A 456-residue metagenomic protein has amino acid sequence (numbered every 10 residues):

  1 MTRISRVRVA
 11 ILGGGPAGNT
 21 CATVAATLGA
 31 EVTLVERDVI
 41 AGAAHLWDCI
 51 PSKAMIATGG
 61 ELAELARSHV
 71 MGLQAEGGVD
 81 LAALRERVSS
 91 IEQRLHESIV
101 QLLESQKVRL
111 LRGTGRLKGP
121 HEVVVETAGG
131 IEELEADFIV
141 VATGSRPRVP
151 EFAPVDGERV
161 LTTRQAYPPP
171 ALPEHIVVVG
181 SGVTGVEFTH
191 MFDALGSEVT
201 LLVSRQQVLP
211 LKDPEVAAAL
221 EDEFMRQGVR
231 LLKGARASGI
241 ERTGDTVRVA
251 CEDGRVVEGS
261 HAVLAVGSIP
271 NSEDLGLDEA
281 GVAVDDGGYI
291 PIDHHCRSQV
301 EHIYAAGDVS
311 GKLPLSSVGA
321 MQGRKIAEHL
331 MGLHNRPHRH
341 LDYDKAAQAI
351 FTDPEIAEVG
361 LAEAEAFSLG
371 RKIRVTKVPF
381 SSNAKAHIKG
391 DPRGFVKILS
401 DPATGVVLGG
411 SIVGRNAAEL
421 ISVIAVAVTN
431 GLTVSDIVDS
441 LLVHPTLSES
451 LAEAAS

Functional and structural regions predicted by a protein language model:
T2-V7, P16, T23-A30, V35-L172 (+7 more regions): Glycine-rich flavin
A10-A17, C21-D38, A43, I50 (+3 more regions): Flexible, glycine-rich terminal cap/loop adjacent to redox cofactors in electron-transfer oxidoreductases
A10-L12, G115, E133-G144, V178-V179 (+2 more regions): Short hydrophobic core segments
G18, G182-G185: Catalytic nucleophile loop
A22, A26, T189, D193-A194: Gly/Ala-rich phosphate-binding loop of Rossmann-like dinucleotide-binding domains, activating on the conserved
A30, V108, S197, S204 (+4 more regions): Short phosphate-binding/catalytic loops that engage adenosine nucleotides
R116, S145-P147, G254, G267-P270 (+1 more regions): Short glycine-rich anion-binding loops that position phosphate/pyrophosphate groups of nucleotides and phosphorylated
D156-L172, V256-N335: FAD-site-proximal beta/loop scaffold in flavoenzymes
